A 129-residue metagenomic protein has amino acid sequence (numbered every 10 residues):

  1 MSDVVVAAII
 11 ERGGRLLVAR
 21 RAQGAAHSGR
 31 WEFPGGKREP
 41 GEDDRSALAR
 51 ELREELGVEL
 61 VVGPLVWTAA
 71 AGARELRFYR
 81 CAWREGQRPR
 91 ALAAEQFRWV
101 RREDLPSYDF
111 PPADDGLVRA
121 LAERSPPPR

Functional and structural regions predicted by a protein language model:
M1-L17: Conserved N-terminal beta-strand and adjoining loop/helix that marks the start of the Nudix/MutT-like hydrolase domain
R15-E54: Conserved Nudix-box catalytic region and its N-terminal flanking loop in Nudix hydrolases and closely related
E42, R53, G57-E59, R124-P126: HhH-family (HhH-GPD) DNA N-glycosylase catalytic core used in base-excision repair
V58-W67: A short coil-to-beta-strand element that immediately follows conserved catalytic motifs
W67-R102, L121: Active-site-adjacent beta-strand/loop module that shapes the phosphate/pyrophosphate-binding cleft
R88-A93, Y108-P112, R129: Short, charged, solvent-exposed linker or helix-capping segments at domain edges/interfaces that act as flexible hinges
A113-R129: Charged phosphate-binding loop/patch that engages nucleotide di/tri-phosphates or the phosphate backbone of nucleic
